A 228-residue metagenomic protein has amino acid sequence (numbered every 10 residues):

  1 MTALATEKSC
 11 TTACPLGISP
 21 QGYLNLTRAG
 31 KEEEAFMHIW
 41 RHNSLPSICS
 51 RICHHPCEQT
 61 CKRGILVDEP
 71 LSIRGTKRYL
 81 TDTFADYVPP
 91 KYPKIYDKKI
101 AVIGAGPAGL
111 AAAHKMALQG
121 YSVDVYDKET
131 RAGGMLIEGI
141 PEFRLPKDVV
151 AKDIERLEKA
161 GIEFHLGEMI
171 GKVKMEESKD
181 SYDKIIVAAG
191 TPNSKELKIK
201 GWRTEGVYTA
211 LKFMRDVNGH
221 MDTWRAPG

Functional and structural regions predicted by a protein language model:
M1, S19-S50, V67-K94, V217-M221: Ferredoxin-type iron-sulfur electron-transfer modules in oxidoreductases and energy-metabolism complexes
A3, E33, W40-R41, P56 (+4 more regions): General secondary-structure edge motif
L4-A29, S50-L80, D124, R131 (+2 more regions): Iron-sulfur cluster-binding cysteine motifs and their immediate structural context in ferredoxin-like electron-transfer
K8, G75-G228: Residues forming the flavin
T12, N25, E33, M37 (+6 more regions): A broad, structural surface signal
